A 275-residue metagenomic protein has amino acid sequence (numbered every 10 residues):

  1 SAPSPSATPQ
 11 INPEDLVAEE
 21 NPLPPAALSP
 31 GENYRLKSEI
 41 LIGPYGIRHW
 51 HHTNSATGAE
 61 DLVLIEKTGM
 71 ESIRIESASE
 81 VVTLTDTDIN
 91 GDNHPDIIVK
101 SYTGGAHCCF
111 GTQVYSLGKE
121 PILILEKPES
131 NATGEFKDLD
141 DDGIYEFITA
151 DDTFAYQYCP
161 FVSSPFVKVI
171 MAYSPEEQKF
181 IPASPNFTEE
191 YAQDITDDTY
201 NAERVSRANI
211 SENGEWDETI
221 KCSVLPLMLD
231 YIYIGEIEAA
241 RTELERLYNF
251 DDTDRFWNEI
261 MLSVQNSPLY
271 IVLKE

Functional and structural regions predicted by a protein language model:
S1-P9: Signal peptide processing junction and immediate N-terminal pro/mature segment of secreted/exported proteins
P9-Y45, H52-T53, A150-E275: Acidic, small-residue rich beta-repeat scaffolds with periodic aromatic anchors
Y34-G43, E80-I89, N131-Y145: Beta-propeller blade termini
P44-H49, D88-Y102, D140-D152: Acidic/hydrophobic-patterned starts of short beta strands in beta-sheet-rich repeat architectures
T57-D61, G105-Q113, Y156-V169: Structural motif
D61-I89, P95-K100, C108: Active-site acidic/histidine clusters and adjacent loop/turn architecture that either coordinate catalytic ions
L62-I75, Q113-E129, A172-P182: Surface-exposed loop/turn elements that mediate protein-protein interactions on large endomembrane-trafficking
K100, C109-G118, E126-N131, V162-P165: "Short basic amphipathic alpha-helical interaction patches in structured regions
